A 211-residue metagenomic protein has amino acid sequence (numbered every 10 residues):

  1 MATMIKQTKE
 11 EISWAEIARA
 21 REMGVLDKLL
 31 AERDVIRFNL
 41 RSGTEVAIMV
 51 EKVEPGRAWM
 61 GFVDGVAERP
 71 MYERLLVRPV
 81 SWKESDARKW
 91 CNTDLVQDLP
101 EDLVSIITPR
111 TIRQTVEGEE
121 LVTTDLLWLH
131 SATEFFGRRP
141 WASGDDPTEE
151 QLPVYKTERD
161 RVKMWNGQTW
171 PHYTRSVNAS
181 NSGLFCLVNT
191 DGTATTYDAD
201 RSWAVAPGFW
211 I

Functional and structural regions predicted by a protein language model:
A2-I211: Collagenous Gly-X-Y triple-helix signature in extracellular proteins
